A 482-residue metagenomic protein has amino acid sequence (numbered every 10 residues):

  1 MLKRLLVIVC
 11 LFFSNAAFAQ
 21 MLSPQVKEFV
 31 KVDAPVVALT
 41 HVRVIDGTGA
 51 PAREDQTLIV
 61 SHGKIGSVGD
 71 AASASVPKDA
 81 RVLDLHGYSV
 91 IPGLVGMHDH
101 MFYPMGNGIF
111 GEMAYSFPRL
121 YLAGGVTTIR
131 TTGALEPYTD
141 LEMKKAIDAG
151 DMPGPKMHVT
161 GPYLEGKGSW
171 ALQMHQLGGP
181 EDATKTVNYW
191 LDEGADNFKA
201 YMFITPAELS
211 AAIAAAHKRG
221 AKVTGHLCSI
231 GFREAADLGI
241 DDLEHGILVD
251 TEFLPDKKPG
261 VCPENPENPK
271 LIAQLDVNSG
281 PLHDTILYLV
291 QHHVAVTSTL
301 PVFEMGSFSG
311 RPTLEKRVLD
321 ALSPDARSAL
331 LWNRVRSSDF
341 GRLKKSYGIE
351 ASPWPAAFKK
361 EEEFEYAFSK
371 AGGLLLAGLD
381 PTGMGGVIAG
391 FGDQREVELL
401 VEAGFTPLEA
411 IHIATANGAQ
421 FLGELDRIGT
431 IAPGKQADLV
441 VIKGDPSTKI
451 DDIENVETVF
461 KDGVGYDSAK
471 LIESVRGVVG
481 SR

Functional and structural regions predicted by a protein language model:
R4-A17: Bacterial N-terminal signal peptides
M21-K31, P35, V44, T48-I91: Histidine-rich, glycine-flanked metal-binding segment
V42, L58, G63, G87 (+14 more regions): Divalent metal-coordination and catalytic microenvironments
V42, P433-V479: C-terminal cap of metal-dependent C-N hydrolases
Y88-D151, K167-W170, H175, E181 (+4 more regions): Metal-associated gating/positioning segment near the N- to mid-region
F117-Y138, P155-Y163, D192-I204, K222-T224 (+2 more regions): Divalent metal-dependent hydrolysis catalytic cores, especially in the metallo-beta-lactamase
T186-K199, I204, V249-A403, R476-R482: Active-site neighborhoods of metal-dependent hydrolases
H217-D242, I247, L254: Functional cores that coordinate and move charged inorganic groups
